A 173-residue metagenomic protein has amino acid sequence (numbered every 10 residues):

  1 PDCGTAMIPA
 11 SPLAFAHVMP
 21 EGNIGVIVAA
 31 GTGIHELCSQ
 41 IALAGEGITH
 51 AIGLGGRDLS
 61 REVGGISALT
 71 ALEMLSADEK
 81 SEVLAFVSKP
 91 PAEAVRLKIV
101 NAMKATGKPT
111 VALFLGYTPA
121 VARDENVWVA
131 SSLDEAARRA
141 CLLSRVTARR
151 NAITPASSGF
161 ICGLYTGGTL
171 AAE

Functional and structural regions predicted by a protein language model:
P1-E173: Catalytic-core regions of core metabolic enzymes, especially those transforming organic acids/acyl-group intermediates
